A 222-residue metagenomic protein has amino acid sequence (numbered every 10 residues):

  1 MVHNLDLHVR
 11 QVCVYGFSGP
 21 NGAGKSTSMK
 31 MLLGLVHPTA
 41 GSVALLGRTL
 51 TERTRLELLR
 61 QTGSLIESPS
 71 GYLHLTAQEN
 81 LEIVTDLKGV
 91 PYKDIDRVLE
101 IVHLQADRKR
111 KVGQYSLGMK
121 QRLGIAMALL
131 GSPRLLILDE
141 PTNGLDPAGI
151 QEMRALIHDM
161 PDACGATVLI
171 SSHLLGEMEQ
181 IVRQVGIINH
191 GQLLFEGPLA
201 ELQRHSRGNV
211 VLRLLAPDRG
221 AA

Functional and structural regions predicted by a protein language model:
M1-I170, L175-N189, L193-F195: ABC transporter nucleotide-binding domains
R48, P198, L215-P217: Generic beta-structure capping elements
D86-G89, R207, V211: Non-catalytic alpha-helical coupling and interface elements of nucleotide-dependent molecular machines and regulators
A200-R204: Short acidic-hydrophobic catalytic motif
G208-A222: Short, charged/small-residue-rich alpha-helical element at the C-terminal edge of ABC transporter nucleotide-binding
